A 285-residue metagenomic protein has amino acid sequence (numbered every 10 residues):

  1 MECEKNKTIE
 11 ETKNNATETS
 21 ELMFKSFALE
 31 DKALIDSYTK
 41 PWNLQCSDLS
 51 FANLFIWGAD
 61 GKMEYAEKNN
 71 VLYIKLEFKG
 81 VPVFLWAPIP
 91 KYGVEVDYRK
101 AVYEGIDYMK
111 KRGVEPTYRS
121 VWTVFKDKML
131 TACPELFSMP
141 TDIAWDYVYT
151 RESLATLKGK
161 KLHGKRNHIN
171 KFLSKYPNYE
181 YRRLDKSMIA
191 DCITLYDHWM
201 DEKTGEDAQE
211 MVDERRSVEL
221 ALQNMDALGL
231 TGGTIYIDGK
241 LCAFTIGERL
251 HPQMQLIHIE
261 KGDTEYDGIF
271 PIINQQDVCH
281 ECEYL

Functional and structural regions predicted by a protein language model:
C3-N69: Amide-forming acyltransferase catalytic core, primarily the GNAT-like/NAT-type and related acyltransferase folds
C3-T19, F137-L157, Y284-L285: Active-site/acyl-donor-binding loops of N-acyltransferases
E21-K40, D185-S187, D191-M211: Short, compositionally biased leader-like segments
D48-V124, Y236-T264: Conserved donor-binding loop and adjoining core beta-sheet/short helix segment in diverse acyl/aminoacyl transferases
G113-T141: Non-catalytic accessory segments adjacent to catalytic cores
E115-V121, V148, E180-D185, T234-I235: A structural signal for short, well-ordered beta-strand segments and their strand-loop junctions that often border
C133-E206: Acyltransferase donor/substrate-recognition loop-hinge adjacent to the catalytic core
E210-L285: Accessory, usually C-terminal, subdomains that scaffold auxiliary metal cofactors
